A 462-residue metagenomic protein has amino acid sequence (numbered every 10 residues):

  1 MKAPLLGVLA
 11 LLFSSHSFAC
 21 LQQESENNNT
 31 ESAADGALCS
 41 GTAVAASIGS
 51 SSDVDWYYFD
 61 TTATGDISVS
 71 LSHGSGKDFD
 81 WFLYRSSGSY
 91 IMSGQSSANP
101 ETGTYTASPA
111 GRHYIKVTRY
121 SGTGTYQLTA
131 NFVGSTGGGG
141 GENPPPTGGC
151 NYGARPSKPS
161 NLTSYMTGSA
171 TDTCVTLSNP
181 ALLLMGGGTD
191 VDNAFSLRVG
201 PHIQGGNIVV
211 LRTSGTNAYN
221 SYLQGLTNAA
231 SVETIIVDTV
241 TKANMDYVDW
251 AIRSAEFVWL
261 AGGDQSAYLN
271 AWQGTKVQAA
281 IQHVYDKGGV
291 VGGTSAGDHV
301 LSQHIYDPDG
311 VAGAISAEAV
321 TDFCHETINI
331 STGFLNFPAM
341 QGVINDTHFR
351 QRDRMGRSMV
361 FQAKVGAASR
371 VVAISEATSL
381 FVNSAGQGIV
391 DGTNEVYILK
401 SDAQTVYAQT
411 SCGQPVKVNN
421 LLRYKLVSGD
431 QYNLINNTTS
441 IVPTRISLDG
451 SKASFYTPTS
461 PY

Functional and structural regions predicted by a protein language model:
S14-S17: N-terminal signal peptide c-region/cleavage motif recognized by signal peptidases
A19-D66, G74, G94-A98, T125 (+1 more regions): Non-catalytic extracellular/lumenal accessory regions of secreted precursors
D53, T61, G76-F132: Noncatalytic accessory or regulatory domains flanking protease catalytic cores in secreted, cell-surface, and selected
T61-S68, A110-G111, G205: Extended extracellular/luminal ectodomain segments enriched in beta-structured repeat modules
G148-Q204, A230, I305-D307, V311-Y462: C-terminal and late-domain segments of enzyme folds
A251, G274-G288: Catalytic-core regions built around general acid/base machinery
A261-G262, V284-I305: Catalytic nucleophile loop
Q265-G274: Glycine/threonine-rich flexible loop motifs
